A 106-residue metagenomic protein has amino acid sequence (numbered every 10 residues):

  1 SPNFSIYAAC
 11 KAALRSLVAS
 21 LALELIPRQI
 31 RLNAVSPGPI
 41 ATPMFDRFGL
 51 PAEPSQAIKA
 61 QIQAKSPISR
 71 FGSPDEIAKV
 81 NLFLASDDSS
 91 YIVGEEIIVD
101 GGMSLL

Functional and structural regions predicted by a protein language model:
S1-F4, I26-P27, F45: Active-site "substrate specificity/gating" loop of NAD(P)-dependent dehydrogenases, especially the short-chain
C10: Active-site helix of classical SDR
V18-A19, A78-N81, A85: Short-chain dehydrogenase/reductase
L23-P27, S90: Alpha-helical segment proximal to the catalytic Tyr-Lys
L32, P37-R47: Short, flexible catalytic-loop segment of classical short-chain dehydrogenase/reductase
L50-S66: A short C-terminal helix-loop "cap" of Rossmann-like NAD(P)-dependent dehydrogenase/epimerase domains
S66-I77: A conserved structural motif in NAD(P)-dependent oxidoreductases
N81-L82, V93-L106: Short C-terminal tail/terminal secondary-structure segment of NAD(P)H-dependent dehydrogenase/reductase domains
